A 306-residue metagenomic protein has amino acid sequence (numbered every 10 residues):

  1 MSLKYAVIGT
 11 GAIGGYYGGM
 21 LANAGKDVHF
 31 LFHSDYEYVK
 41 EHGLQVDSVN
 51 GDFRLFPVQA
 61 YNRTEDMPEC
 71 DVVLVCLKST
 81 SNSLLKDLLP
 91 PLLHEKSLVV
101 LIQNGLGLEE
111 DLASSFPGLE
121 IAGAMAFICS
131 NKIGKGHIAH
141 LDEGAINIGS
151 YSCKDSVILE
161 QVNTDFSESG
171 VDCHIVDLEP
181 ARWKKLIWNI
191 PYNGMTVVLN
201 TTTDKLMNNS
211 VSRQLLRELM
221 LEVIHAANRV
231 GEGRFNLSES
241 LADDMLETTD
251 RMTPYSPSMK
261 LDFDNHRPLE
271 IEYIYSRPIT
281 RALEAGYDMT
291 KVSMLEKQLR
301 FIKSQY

Functional and structural regions predicted by a protein language model:
M1-L55: NAD(P)+-binding Rossmann beta1-loop-alpha1 motif at the extreme N-terminus of oxidoreductases
S2, S167, R217-Y306: NAD(P)-dependent Rossmann-like dehydrogenase/reductase catalytic/cofactor-binding core
S2-K4, D71, S97, G144: Nucleotide donor/acceptor-binding cores
F30-F32, I148, I279: Short internal beta-strands
D52-H137: Rossmann-like NAD(P)(H) cofactor-binding subdomain of soluble oxidoreductases
L92, S114-E120, K135-L237: Internal alpha-helical scaffold of NAD(P)-dependent oxidoreductase catalytic cores
